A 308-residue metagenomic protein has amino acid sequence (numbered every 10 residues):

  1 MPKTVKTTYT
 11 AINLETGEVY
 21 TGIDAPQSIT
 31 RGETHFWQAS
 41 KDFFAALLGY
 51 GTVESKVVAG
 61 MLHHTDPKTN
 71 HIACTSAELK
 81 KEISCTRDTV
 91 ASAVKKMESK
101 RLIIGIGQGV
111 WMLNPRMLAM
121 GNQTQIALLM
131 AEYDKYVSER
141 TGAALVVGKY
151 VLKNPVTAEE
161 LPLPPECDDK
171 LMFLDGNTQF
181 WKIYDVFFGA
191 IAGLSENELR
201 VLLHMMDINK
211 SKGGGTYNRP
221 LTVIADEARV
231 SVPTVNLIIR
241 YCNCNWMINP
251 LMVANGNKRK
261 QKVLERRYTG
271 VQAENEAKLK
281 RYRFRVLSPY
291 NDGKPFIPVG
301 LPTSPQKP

Functional and structural regions predicted by a protein language model:
M1-C74, A127-R219: Short recognition helix of helix-turn-helix/winged-helix DNA-binding domains
P2-T8, S92-P155, E160-L161, P233-K307: Winged-helix/helix-turn-helix nucleic-acid-interaction surface
L48-V53, H63-M120, I191-N197, I208-K262: Winged helix-turn-helix DNA-binding recognition segment
